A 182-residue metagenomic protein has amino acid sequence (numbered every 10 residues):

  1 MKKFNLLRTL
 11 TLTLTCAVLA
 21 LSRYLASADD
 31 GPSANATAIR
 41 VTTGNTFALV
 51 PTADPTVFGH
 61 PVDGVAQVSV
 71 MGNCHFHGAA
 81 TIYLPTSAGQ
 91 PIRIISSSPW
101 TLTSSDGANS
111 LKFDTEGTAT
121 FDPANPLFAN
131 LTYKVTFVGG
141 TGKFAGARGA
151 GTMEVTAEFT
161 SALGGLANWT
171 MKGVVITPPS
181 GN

Functional and structural regions predicted by a protein language model:
K2-T11: Bacterial N-terminal signal peptides that target proteins for export
T11-S22: Bacterial N-terminal signal peptides
R23-D29: Signal peptide processing junction and immediate N-terminal pro/mature segment of secreted/exported proteins
D29-N182: Beta-strand-enriched cores of mature, soluble protein domains
